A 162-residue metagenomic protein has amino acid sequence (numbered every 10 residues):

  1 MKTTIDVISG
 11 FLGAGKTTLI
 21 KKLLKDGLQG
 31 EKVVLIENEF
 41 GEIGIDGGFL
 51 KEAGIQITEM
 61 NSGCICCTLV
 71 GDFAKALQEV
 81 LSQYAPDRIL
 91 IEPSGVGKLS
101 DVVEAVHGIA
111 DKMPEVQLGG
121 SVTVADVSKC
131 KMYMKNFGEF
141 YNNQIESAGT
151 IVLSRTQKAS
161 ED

Functional and structural regions predicted by a protein language model:
K2-S9, A14-M134: Nucleotide-state-sensitive switch-loop elements of NTP-binding domains
E92-S94, V124-S128, A148-D162: G-domain G4 guanine-recognition motif of GTPases
K135-I145: Flexible active-site lid/hinge loop adjacent to a nucleotide/diphosphate and Mg2+-phosphate binding pocket
